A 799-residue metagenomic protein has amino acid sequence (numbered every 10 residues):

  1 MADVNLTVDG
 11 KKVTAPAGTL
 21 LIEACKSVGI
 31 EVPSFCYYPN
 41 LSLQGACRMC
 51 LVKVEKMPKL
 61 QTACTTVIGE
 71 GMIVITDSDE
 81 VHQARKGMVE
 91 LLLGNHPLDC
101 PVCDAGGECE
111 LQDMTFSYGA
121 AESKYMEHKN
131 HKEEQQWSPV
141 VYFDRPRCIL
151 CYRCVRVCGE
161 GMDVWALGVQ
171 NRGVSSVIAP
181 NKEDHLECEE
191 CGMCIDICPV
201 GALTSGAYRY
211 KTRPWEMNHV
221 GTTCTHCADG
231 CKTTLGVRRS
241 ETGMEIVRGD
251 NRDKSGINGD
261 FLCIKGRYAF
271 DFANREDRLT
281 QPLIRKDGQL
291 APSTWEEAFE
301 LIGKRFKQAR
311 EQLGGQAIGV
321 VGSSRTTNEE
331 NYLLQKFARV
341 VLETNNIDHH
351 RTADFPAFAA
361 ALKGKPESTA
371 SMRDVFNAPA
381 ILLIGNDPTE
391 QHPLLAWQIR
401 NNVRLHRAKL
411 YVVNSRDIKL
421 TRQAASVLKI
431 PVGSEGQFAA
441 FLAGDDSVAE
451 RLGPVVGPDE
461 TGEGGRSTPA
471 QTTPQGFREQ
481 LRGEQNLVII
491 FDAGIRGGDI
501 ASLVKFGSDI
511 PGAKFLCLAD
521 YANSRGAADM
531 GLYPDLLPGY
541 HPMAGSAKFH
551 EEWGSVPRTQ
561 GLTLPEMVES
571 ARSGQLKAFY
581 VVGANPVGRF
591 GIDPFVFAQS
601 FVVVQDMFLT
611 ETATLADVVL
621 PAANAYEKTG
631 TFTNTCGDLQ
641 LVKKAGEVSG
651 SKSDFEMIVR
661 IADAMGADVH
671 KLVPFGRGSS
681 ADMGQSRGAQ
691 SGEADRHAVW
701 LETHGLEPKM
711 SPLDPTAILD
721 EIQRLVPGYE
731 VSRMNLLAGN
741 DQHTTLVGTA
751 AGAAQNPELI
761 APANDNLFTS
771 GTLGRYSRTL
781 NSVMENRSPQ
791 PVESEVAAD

Functional and structural regions predicted by a protein language model:
M1-T19: Generic start-of-chain signal for non-secretory N-termini
L6-T7, E70-T76, P180-N181, H219 (+3 more regions): Short beta-alpha connecting loops at secondary-structure transitions that line or flank enzyme active sites
T19-E23, T327, T563, S653: Short, structural beta-strand-to-alpha-helix junction motif
L21-E55: A basic, amphipathic helix-loop patch mediating RNA/tRNA/ribosome contacts
R48-T225, D229-T233, R238, E245: Fe-S ferredoxin-like electron-transfer domains and their immediately adjacent linker/connector regions across
L93-P97, R156, K211-K628, I661-V669 (+1 more regions): Catalytic alpha/large subunits of respiratory electron-transfer oxidoreductases, centered on bis-MGD molybdoenzymes
L98-E127, E647-D682, G688-V747: N-terminal leader/propeptide and maturation segments of large enzyme subunits in energy/redox metabolism and hydrolases
M372, E627-S649, A662: Glycine/threonine-rich phosphate-binding loop and adjacent beta-strand/alpha-helix elements that clamp
